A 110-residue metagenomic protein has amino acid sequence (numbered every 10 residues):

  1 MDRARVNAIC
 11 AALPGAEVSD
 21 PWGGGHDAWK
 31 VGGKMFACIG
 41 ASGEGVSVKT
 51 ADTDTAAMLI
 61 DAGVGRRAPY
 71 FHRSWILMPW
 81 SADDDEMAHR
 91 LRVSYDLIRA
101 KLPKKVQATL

Functional and structural regions predicted by a protein language model:
M1-L110: Charge-dense, helix-prone N-terminal extensions
